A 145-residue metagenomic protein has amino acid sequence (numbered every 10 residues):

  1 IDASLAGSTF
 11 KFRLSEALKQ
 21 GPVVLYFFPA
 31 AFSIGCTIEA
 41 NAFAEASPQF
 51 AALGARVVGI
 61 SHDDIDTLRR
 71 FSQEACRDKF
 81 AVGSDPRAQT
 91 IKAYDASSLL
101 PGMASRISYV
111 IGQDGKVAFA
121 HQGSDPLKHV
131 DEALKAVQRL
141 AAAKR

Functional and structural regions predicted by a protein language model:
I1-R145: Chalcogenol-based redox active-site neighborhoods
